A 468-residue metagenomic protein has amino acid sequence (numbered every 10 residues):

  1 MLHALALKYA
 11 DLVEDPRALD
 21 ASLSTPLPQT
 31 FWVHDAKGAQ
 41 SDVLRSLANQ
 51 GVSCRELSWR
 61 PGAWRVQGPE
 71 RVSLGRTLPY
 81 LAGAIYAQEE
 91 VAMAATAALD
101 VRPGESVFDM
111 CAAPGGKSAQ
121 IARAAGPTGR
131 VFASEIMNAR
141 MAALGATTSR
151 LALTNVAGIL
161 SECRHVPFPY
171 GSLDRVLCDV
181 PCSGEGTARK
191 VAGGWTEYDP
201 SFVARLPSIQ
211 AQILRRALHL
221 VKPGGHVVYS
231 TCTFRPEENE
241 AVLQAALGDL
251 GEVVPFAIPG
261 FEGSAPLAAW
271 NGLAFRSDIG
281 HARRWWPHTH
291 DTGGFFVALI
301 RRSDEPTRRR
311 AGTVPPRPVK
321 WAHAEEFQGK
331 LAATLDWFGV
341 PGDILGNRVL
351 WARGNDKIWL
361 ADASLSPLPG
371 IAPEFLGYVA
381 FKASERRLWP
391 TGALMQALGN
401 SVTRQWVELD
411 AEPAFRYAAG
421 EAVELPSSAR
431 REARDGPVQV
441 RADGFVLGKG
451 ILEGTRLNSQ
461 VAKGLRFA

Functional and structural regions predicted by a protein language model:
M1-D15, L19-Q50, G293-F296, S303-A468: Polybasic, low-complexity RNA-engagement segments
R102-P103, H165-D179: A short acidic, Gly/Pro-enriched loop at the edge of an enzyme's catalytic core that lines a small-molecule cofactor
G104-A113: Conserved class I S-adenosyl-L-methionine
P114-P127: Conserved SAM-binding loop of SAM-dependent methyltransferases across substrates and taxa, primarily the Class I
G126, A139, R175-R216, K222 (+4 more regions): Mobile active-site "lid"/loop adjacent to the S-adenosyl-L-methionine
T128-F132: Short beta-strand element of Class I
S134-Y170: S-adenosyl-L-methionine
L173, H226-Y229, F234-W359: Class I S-adenosyl-L-methionine
